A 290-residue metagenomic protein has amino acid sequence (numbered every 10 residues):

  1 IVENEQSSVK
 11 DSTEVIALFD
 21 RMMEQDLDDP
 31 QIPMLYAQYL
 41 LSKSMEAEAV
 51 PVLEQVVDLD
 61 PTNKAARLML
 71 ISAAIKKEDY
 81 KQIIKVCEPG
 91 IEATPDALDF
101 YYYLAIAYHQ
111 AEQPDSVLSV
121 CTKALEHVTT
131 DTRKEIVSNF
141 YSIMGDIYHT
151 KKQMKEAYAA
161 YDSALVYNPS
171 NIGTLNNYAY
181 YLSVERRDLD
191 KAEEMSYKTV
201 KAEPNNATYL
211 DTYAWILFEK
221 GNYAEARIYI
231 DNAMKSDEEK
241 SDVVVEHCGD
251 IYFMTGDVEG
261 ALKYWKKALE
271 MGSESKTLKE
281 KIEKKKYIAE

Functional and structural regions predicted by a protein language model:
E3, Q38, S72, I106 (+5 more regions): Residue-level recognition of tetratricopeptide repeat
D20-E24, Q55-D58, E88-E92, E126 (+4 more regions): Conserved structural position within tetratricopeptide repeats
L27, P61, P95, T129 (+4 more regions): Short coil turns that delineate tetratricopeptide repeat
L41, I75, H109, S142 (+4 more regions): Position-specific recognition of the canonical hydrophobic site in helix A of tetratricopeptide repeat
